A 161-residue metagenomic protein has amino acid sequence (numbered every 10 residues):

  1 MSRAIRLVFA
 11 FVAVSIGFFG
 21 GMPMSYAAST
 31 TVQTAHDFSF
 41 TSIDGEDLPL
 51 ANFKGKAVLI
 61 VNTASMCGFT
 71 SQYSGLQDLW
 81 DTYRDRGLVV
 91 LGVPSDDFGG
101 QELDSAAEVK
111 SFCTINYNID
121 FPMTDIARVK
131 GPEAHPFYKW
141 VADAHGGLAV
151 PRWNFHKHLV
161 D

Functional and structural regions predicted by a protein language model:
M1-A4: N-terminal secretory signal peptides that target proteins for export/translocation
V8-G21: Bacterial N-terminal signal peptides
M24-A51, S71, P136: N-terminal "domain-start" segment that seeds a small globular fold
K56-A57, M66, S71-P94, T114-Y117: Conserved helix-turn-beta segment immediately C-terminal to the redox Cys motif in thioredoxin-like folds
N62-M66, N154: Amphipathic alpha-helical repeat scaffolds
G87-S105, I119-G131: Thiol-based oxidoreductase modules, predominantly thioredoxin-like and allied folds used for disulfide exchange
C113-T114, N118-D161: Thiol/selenol-based redox catalytic cores and closely related redox-interacting motifs
